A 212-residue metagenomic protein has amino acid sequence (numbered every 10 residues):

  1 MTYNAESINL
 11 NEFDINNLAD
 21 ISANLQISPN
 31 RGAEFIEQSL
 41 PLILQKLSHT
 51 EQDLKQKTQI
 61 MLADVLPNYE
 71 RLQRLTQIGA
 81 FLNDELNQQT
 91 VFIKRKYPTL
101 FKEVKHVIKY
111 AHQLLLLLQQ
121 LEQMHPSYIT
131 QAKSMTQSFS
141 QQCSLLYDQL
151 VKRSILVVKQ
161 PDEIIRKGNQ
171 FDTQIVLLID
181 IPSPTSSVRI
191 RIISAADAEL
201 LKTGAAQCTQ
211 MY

Functional and structural regions predicted by a protein language model:
M1-Y212: Ser/Thr/Pro- and often Gln-rich low-complexity regulatory segments of eukaryotic transcriptional regulators
